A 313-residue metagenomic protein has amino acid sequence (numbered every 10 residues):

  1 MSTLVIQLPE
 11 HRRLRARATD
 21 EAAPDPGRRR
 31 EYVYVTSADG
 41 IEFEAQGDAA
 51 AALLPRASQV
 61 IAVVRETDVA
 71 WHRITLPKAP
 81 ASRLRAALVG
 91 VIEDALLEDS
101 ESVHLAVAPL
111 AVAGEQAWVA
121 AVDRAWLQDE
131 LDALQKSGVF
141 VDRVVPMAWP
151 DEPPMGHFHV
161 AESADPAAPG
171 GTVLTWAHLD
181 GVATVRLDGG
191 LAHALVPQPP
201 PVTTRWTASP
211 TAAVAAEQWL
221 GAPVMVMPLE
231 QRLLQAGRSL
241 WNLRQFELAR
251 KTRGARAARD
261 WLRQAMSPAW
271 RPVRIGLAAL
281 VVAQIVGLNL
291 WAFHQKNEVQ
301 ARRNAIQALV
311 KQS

Functional and structural regions predicted by a protein language model:
M1-S313: Hydrophobic/aromatic-enriched cytosolic interaction surfaces used to assemble or bind macromolecules
